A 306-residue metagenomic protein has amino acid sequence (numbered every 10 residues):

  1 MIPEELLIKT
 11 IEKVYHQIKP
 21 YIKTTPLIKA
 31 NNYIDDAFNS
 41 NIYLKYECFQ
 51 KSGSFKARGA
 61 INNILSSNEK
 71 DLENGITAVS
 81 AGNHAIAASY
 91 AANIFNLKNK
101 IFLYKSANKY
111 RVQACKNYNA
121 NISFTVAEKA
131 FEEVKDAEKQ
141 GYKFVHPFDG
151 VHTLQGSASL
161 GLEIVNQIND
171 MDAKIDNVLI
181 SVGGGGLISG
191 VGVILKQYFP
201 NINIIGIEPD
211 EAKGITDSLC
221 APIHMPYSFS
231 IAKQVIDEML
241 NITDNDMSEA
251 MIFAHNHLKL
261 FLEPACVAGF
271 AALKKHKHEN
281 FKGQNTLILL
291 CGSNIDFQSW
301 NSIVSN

Functional and structural regions predicted by a protein language model:
M1-N306: PLP-dependent amino-acid enzyme catalytic core
